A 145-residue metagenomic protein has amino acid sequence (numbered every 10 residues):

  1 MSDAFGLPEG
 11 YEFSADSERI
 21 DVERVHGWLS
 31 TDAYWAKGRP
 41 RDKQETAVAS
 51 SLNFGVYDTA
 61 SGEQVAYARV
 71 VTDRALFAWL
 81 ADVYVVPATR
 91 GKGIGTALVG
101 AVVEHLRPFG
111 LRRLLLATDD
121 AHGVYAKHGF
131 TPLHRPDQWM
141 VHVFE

Functional and structural regions predicted by a protein language model:
M1-R39: Short amphipathic alpha-helix that is part of the acyltransferase structural core
V25-Y57, H105: Active-site rim helix/loop that mediates acceptor-substrate recognition in acyltransferases
D42-A60, V65-Y84: A conserved beta-strand-loop-helix scaffold within acyl/acetyltransferase catalytic domains
T72, K92, F144-E145: Accessory recognition modules or surfaces
T89-L98: Conserved acetyl-CoA pyrophosphate-binding loop and the N-cap/start of the following alpha-helix in GNAT-like
T96, P108-L114, T118-E145: Conserved active-site alpha-helix within GNAT-family acetyltransferase domains
